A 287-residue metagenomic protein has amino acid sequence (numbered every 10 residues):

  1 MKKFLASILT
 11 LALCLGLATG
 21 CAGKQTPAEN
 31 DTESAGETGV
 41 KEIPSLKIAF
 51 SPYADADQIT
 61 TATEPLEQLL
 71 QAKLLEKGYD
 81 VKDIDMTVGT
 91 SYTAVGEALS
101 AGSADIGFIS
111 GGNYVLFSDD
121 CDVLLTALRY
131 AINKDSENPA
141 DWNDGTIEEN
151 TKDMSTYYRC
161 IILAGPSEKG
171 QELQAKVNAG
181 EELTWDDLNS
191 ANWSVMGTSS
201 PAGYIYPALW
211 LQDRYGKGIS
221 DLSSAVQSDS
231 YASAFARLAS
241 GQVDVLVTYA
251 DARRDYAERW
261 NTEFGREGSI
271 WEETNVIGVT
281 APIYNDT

Functional and structural regions predicted by a protein language model:
M1-S45: Short, low-complexity disordered leader/linker segments with a strong preference for bacterial N-terminal type II
E33-I59, D83-V88, S190-V195: Short, well-ordered beta-strand elements
G36, I43, D55-K82, L209: Short, polar/charged alpha-helical segment
V40-E42, S100-A101, L116-D119, D153-Y157 (+2 more regions): Extracellular/periplasmic catalytic domains that process cell-envelope and extracellular macromolecules
K47, S51-P52, A127-E149, T156-R159 (+1 more regions): Periplasmic-binding protein-like
D85-G107, V115-D120, S230-N261: Short helices/loops that flank or line small-molecule/ion binding pockets
L128-S200: A conserved helix-loop-strand patch within extracytoplasmic ligand-binding domains of the periplasmic binding
E181, N189-T287: Pocket-lining segment of extracytoplasmic ligand-binding domains
